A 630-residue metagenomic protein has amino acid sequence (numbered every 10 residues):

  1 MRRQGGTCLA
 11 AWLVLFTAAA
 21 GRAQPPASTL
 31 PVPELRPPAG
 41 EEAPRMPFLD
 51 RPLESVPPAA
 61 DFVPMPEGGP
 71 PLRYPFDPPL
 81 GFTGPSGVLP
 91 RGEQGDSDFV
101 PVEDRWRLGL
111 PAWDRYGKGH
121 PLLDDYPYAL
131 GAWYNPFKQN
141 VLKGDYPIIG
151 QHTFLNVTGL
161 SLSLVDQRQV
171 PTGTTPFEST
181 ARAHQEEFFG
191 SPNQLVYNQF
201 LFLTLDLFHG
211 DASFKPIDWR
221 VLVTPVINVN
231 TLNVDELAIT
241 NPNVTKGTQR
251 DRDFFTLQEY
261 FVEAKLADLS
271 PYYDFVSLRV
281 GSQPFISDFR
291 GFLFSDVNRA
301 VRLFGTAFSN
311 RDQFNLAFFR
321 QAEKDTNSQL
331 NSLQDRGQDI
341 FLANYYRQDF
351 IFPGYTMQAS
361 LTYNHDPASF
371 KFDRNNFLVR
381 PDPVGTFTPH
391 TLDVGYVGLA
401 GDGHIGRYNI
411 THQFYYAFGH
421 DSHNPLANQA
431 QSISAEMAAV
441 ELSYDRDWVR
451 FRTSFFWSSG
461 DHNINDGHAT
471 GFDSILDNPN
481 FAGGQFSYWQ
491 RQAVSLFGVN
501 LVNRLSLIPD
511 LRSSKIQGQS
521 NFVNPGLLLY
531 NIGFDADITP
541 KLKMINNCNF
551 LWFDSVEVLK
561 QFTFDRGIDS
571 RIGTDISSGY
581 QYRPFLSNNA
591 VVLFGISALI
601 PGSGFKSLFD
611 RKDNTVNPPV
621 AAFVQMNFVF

Functional and structural regions predicted by a protein language model:
C8-A18: Bacterial N-terminal signal peptides
G21-I217, D447, F451, N463: N-terminal periplasmic/intermembrane-space "pro-region" immediately following the signal or transit peptide
L122-V157, R168-T172, F208-V221, L266-V276 (+6 more regions): Short loop/turn motifs that connect adjacent beta-strands in outer-membrane beta-barrel proteins
N140-K143, S179-P192, N241-K246, Q283-F285 (+6 more regions): Extracytoplasmic loops and strand-loop junctions of Gram-negative outer membrane beta-barrel proteins
F200, T204-K324, N409, L442-R491 (+1 more regions): Outer membrane beta-barrel
Y272-D274, Q283-A469, L528-Y530, D537-P540 (+4 more regions): Signature for the C-terminal beta-barrel architecture of outer-membrane proteins
F455-S458, H462-R571: C-terminal structural cap/anchor segments
S578, V616-F630: Outer-membrane beta-barrel "beta-signal"
